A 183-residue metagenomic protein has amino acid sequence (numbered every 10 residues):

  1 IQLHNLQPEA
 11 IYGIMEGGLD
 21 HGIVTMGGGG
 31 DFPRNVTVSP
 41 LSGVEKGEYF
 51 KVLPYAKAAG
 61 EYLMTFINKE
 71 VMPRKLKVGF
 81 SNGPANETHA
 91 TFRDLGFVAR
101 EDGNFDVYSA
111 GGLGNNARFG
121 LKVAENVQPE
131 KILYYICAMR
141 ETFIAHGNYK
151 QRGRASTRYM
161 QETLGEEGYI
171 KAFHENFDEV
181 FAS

Functional and structural regions predicted by a protein language model:
I1-G103, Y134: Small-residue-enriched alpha-helical segments and adjacent helix-cap loops that form tight helix-helix packing
N5, E9-G22, I144-S183: Terminal amphipathic helices with adjacent charged low-complexity linkers/tails
K51-P54, K122-E125, E175: Short intrinsically disordered coil segments
M72-K171: Mobile "lid/hinge" segments at catalytic clefts and subdomain interfaces of large enzymes
